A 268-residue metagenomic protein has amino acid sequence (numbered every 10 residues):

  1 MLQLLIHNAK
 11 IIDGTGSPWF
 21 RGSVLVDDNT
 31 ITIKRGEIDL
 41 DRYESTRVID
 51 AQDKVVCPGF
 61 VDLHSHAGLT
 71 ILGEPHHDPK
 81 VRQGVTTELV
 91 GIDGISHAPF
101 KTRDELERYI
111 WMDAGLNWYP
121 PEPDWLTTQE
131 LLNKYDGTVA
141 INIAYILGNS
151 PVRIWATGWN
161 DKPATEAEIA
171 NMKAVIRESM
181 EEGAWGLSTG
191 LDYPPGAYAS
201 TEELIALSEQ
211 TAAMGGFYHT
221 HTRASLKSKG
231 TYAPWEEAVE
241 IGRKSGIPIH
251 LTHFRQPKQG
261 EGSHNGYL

Functional and structural regions predicted by a protein language model:
M1-L2, Y43-T46, Q52-C57, Q83-T86 (+4 more regions): Short coil/turn connectors at secondary-structure junctions
M1-L4, I11-G59, E74: Histidine-rich, glycine-flanked metal-binding segment
A9, V24, N29, D53 (+5 more regions): Divalent metal-coordination and catalytic microenvironments
I12, G91, G190: Conserved residues at the C-terminal ends of beta-strands
C57-H66, H250-K258: Short, basic, glycine/proline-bearing loop/turn elements
G59-T70, F217-A224: Histidine-centered catalytic micro-motifs
G73-W185: Divalent-metal coordination cores built from histidine and acidic residues
E130, P163-G190, P195-L268: Histidine/acidic residue-rich metal-binding segments in metalloenzymes
